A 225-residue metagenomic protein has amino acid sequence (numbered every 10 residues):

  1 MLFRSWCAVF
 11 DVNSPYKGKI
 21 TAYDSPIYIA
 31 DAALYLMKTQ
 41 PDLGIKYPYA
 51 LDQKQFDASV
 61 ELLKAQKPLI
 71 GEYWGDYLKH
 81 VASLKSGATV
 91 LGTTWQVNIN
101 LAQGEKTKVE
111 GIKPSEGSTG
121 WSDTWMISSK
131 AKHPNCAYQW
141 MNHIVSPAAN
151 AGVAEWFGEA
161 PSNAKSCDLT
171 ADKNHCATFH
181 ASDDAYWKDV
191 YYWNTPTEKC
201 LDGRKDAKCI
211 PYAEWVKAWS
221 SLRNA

Functional and structural regions predicted by a protein language model:
M1-V81: Extracytoplasmic ligand-binding site segments that recognize negatively charged/polar headgroups
P15-K19, S86-G92: Alpha-to-beta junction loops
A33, S83-G87, I127: Hydrophobic residues within well-ordered alpha-helices
L62-Q66, E105-S129: Periplasmic-binding protein-like
H80-V81, I99, A137, N150: Short, hydrophobic alpha-helical packing/hinge segments within bilobed ligand-binding/sensory domains
T93-K108: A ligand-binding cleft/hinge motif common to bilobed small-molecule-binding domains
T119, S128-W193: Mature extracytoplasmic/periplasmic domains
K188-A225: Conserved C-terminal helix/tail region of periplasmic/extracytoplasmic solute-binding proteins
